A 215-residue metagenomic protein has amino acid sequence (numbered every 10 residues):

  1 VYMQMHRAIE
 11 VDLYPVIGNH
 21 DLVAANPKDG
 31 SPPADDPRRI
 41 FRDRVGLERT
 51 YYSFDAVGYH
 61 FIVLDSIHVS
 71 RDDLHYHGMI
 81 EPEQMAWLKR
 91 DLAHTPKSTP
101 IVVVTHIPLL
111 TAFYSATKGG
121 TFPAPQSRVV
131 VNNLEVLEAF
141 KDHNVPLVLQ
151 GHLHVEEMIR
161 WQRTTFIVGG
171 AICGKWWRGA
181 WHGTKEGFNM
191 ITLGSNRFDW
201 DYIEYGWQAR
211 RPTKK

Functional and structural regions predicted by a protein language model:
V1-P100, P123-Q126, V130-L147, I159-G194 (+1 more regions): Extended active-site neighborhood of metal-dependent phosphoesterases/phosphodiesterases
G18-N19, H106, G151-H152: Active-site glycine-centered loops adjacent to acidic/histidine catalytic or metal-binding residues that shape
D21, L109, V155: Short active-site segment of divalent metal-dependent hydrolases/proteases that encodes the spacing between
T95-F113: Short acidic, glycine-rich surface-loop motifs adjacent to enzyme active sites
L109-P123: Active-site His/acidic residue clusters
Q150, V155-M158: Short catalytic/ligand-gating loop segments at beta-alpha or beta-beta junctions within enzyme catalytic domains
R197-K215: Acidic, His/Gly-rich catalytic cores of divalent-metal-dependent hydrolytic chemistry
